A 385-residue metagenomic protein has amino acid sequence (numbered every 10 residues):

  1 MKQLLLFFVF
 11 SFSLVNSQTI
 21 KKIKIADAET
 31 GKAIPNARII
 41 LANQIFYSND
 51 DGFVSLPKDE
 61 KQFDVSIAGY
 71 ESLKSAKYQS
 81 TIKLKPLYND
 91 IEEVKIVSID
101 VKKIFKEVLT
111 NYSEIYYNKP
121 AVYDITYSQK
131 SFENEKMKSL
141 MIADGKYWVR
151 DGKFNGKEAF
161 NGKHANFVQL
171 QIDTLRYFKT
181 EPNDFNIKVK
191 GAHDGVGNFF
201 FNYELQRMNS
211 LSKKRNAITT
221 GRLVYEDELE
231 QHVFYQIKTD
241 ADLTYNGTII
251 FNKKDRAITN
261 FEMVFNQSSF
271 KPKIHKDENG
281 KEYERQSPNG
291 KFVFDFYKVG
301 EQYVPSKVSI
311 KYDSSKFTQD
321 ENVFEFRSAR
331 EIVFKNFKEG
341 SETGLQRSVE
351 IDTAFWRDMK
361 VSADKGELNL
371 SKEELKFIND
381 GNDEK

Functional and structural regions predicted by a protein language model:
M1-I23: Bacterial Sec-dependent N-terminal signal peptides
I20-K21, A28-N43: Short, ordered, surface-exposed loop/turn motifs in non-cytosolic proteins
K21-A28, G52, V94: A short, amphipathic beta-strand motif
A37-L41, F63, I96: Hydrophobic beta-strand segments
L41, D64-A76: A short, solvent-exposed loop/turn motif at the edges and junctions of modular extracellular/periplasmic domains
Q44-F53: Short, acidic Ser/Thr/Gly-rich low-complexity loop/linker segments typical of extracellular and cell-surface proteins
S55-Q62: Short Pro-Gly-centered beta-turn/loop motif in secreted/extracellular proteins
K83-T219, V224-L229, I274-K385: Surface-exposed, low-complexity/disordered segments and acidic/polar micro-motifs at processing/linker regions
